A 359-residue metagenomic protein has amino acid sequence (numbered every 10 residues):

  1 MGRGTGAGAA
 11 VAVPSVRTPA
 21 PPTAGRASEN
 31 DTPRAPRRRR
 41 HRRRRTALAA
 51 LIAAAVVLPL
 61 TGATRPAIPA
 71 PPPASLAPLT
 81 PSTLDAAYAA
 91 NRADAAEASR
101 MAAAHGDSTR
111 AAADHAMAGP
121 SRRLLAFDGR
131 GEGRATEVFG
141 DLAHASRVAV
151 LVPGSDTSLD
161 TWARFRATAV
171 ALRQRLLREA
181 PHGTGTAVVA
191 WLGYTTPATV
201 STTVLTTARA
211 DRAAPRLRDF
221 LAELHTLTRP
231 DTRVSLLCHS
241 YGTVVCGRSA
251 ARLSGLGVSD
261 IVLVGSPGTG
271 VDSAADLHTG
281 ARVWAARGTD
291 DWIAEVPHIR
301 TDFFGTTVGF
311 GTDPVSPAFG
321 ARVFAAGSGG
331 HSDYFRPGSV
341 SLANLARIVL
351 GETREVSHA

Functional and structural regions predicted by a protein language model:
M1-R164, I348-A359: Flexible, membrane-associating and regulatory peripheral segments of lipid-active enzymes
R45-R65, W191-G193, A214, V244 (+2 more regions): Hydrophobic alpha-helical membrane segments, chiefly transmembrane helices and signal peptide h-regions, characterized
P69, L142, S155-S158, A163-V170 (+4 more regions): Lipolytic serine-hydrolase domain surface
R147-A149, R233-S235, D260: Structural motif
L151-V152, L237, A286: Short hydrophobic segments within beta-strands
L237-C246: Gly/Ala-rich beta-loop-alpha elbow adjacent to hydrolase catalytic centers
